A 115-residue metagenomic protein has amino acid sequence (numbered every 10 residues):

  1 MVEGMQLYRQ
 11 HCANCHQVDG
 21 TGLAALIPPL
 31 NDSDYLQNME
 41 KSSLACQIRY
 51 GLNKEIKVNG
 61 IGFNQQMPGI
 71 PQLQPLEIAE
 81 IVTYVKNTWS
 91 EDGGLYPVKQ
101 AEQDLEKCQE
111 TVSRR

Functional and structural regions predicted by a protein language model:
M1-L23, L36-Y50: Sequence/structural segment immediately N-terminal to covalent heme-attachment motifs in c-type and related
A13, P28, P68: Cys/His/Pro-rich metal-binding microdomains
G20, L52, N87-S90: Activation segment of ePK-like protein kinases, specifically the conserved APE
A24-L30: Short cysteine/histidine-rich zinc-coordinating motifs and their immediately flanking basic loops
V58-R115: Flexible coil segments in periplasmic/lumen-exposed cytochrome c-class electron-transfer proteins
